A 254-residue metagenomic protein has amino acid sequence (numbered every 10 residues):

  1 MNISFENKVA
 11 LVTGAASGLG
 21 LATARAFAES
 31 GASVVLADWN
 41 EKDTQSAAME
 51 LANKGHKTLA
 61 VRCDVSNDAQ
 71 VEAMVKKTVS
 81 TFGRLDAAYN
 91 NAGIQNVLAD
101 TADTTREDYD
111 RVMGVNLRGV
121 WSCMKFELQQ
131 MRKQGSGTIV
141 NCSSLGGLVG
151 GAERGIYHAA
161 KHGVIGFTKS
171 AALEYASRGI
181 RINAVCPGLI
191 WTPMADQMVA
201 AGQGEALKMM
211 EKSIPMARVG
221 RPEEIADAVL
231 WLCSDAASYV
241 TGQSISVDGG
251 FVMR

Functional and structural regions predicted by a protein language model:
N2-S4, Q95-L98, V149, L230 (+1 more regions): Short C-terminal tail/terminal secondary-structure segment of NAD(P)H-dependent dehydrogenase/reductase domains
F82, W121, L128, S136 (+2 more regions): C-terminal substrate-recognition "lid" of short-chain dehydrogenase/reductases
A99-T101, T105-R111, A206, M210: Substrate-binding pocket helix/loop in short-chain dehydrogenase/reductase
M124, A160, T168: Active-site helix of classical SDR
Q129, L173-S177, S238: Alpha-helical segment proximal to the catalytic Tyr-Lys
S144: Residue(s) in the substrate-gating loop at a strand-loop-helix junction that position the organic substrate next
A176, R181, C186, V240-G242: Short, small/polar-rich loop/turn modules that mediate ligand/substrate recognition or access, typified
